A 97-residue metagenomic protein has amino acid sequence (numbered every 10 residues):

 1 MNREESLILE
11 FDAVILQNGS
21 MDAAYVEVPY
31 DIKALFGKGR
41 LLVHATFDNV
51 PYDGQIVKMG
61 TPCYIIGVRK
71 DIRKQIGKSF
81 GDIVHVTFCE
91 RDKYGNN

Functional and structural regions predicted by a protein language model:
M1-C63, F80-N97: Long, compositionally biased stretches
I66: Beta-strand/loop nucleic-acid-binding surfaces
R69-K74: Short alpha-helix capping/helix-loop boundary micro-motifs
